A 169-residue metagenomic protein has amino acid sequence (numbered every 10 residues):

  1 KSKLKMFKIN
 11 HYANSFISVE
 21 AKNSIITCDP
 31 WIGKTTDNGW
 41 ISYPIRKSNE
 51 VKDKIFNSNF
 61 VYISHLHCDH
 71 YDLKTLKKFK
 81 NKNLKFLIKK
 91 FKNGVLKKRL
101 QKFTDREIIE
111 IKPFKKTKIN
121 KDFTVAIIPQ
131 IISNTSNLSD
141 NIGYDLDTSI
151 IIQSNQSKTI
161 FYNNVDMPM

Functional and structural regions predicted by a protein language model:
K1-K5: Short, Lys/Arg-enriched N-terminal segments with co-localized hydrophobic residues within the first ~10-30 amino acids
K8-H11, I25-D29, T124-I131, K158-D166: Active-site-proximal beta-strand elements of phosphoester/diester hydrolases
V19, D29, H65, D72 (+1 more regions): Divalent metal-coordination and catalytic microenvironments
V19-K22, I119-K121, I152-Q156: Active-site beta-strand termini and strand-to-loop segments that position acidic
S24-Y62, L73-K78, T135-S136, M167-M169: Pre-active-site segment of Zn-dependent metallo-hydrolases
S48-T117: Active-site HxH/HxHxD metal-binding segment of metal-dependent hydrolases
K74, T135-M169: Active-site-proximal loop/helix segments of hydrolase catalytic cores
I109, K116-S139, S157: Flexible, acidic/histidine-containing loops and adjacent segments that form or flank the divalent-metal
